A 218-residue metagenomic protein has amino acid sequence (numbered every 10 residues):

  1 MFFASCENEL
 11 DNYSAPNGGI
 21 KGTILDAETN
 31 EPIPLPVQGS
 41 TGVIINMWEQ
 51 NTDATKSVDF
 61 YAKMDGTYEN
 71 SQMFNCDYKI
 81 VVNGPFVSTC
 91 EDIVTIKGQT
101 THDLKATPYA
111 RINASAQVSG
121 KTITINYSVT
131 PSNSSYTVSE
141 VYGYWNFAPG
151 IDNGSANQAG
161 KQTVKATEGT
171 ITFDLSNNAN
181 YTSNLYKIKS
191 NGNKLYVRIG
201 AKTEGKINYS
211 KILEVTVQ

Functional and structural regions predicted by a protein language model:
M1-T29: Bacterial Sec-dependent N-terminal signal peptides
T29-D53, Y136-V141: Short, ordered, surface-exposed loop/turn motifs in non-cytosolic proteins
E49-D65: Short, acidic Ser/Thr/Gly-rich low-complexity loop/linker segments typical of extracellular and cell-surface proteins
F60-M64, E69-D77: Short Pro-Gly-centered beta-turn/loop motif in secreted/extracellular proteins
G66-Y68, T100-H102, T167-L175, N184: Short strand-edge motifs at loop-to-beta-strand transitions and within beta-strands of extracellular beta-rich domains
V82-G84, A201: Conserved structural position at the C-terminal beta-strand of extracellular beta-sandwich adhesion modules
G84-Y109: Structured interaction patches on ligand/partner-binding surfaces of diverse proteins
L175-Y209, Q218: Beta-strand-rich modules
